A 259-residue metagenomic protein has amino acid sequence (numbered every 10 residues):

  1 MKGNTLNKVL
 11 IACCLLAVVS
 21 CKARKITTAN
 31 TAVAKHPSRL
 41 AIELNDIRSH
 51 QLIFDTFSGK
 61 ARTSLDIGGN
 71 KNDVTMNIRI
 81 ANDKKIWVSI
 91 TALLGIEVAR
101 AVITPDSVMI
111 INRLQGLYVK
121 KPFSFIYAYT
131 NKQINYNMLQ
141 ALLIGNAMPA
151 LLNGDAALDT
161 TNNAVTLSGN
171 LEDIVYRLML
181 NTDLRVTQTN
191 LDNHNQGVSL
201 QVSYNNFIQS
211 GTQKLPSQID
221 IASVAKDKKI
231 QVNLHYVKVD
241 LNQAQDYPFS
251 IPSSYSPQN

Functional and structural regions predicted by a protein language model:
M1-L10: Bacterial N-terminal signal peptides that target proteins for export
A17-S20: C-terminal motif of bacterial Sec signal peptides marking the signal peptidase cleavage site
K22-K71, P257-N259: N-terminal leader/targeting segments and the immediate start of mature chains
I86-Y136: An acidic-aromatic
Y129-D159: C-terminal low-complexity, charged extensions that often adopt amphipathic alpha-helices
A156-N259: Gly/Pro-enriched, hydrophobic low-complexity segments that function as extracytoplasmic propeptides/linkers
